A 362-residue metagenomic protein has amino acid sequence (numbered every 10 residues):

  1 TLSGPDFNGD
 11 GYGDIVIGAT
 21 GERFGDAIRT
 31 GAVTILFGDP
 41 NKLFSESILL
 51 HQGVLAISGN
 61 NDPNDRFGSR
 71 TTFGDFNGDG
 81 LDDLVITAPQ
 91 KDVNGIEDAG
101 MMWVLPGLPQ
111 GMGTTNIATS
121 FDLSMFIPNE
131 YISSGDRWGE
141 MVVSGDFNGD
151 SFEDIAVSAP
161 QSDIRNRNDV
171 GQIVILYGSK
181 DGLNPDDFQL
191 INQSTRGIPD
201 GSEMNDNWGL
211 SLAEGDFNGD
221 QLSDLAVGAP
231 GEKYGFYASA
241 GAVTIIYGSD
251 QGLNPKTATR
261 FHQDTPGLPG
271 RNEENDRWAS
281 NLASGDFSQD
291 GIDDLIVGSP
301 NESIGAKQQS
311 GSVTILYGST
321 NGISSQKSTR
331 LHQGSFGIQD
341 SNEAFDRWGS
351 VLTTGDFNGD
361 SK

Functional and structural regions predicted by a protein language model:
T1-Y12, G18, G68-L81, T87 (+5 more regions): Beta-propeller blade termini
G18-T20, V85-P89, A156-P160, G228-P230 (+1 more regions): Residue-level marker for isolated small/hydroxyl-bearing positions within beta-strands of beta-sheet-rich domains
G21-D26, Q90-N94, Q161-N166, E232-F236 (+1 more regions): Short glycine/acidic-enriched loop and turn motifs that connect beta-strands
A32-R66, M101-R137, I175-N207, I245-R277 (+1 more regions): Blade-edge motifs of beta-propeller repeat domains
